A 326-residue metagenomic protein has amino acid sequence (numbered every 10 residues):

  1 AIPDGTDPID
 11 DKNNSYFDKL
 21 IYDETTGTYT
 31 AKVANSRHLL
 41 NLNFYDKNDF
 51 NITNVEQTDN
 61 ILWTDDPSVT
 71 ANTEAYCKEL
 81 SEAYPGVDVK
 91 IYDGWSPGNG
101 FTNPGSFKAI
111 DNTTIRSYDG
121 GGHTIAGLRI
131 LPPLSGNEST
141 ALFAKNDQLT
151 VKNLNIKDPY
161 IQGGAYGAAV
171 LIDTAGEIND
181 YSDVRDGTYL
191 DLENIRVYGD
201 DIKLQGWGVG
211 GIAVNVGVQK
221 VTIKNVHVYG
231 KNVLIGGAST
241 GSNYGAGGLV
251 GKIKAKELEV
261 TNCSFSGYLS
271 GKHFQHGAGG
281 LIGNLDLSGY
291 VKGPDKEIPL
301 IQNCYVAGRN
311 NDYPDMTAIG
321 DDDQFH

Functional and structural regions predicted by a protein language model:
A1-H326: Surface-exposed repetitive/solenoidal architectures
